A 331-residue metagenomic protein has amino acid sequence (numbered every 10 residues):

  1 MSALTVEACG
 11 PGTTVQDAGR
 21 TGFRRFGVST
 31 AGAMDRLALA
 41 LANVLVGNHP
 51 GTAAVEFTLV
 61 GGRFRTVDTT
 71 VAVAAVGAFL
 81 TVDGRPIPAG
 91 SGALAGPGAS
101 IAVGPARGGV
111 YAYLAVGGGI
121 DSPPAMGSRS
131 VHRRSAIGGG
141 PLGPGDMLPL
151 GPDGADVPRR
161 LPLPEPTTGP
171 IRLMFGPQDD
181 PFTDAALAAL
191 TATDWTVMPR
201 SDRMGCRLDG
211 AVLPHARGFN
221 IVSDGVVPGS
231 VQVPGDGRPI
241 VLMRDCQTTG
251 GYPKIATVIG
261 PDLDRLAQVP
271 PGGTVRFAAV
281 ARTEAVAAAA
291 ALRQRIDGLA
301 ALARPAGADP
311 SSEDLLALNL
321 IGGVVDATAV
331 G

Functional and structural regions predicted by a protein language model:
M1-G331: Conserved "landmark" site that anchors the functional core of diverse proteins
